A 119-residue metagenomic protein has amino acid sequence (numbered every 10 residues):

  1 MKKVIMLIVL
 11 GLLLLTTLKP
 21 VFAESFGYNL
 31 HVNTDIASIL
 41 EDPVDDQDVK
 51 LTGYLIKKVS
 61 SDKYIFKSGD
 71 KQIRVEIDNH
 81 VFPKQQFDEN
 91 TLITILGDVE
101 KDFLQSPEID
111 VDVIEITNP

Functional and structural regions predicted by a protein language model:
M1-I8: Bacterial N-terminal signal peptides that target proteins for export
I8-T16: Bacterial N-terminal signal peptides
K19-P119: OB-fold and OB-like single-stranded nucleic-acid-recognition modules and their adjacent interaction interfaces
